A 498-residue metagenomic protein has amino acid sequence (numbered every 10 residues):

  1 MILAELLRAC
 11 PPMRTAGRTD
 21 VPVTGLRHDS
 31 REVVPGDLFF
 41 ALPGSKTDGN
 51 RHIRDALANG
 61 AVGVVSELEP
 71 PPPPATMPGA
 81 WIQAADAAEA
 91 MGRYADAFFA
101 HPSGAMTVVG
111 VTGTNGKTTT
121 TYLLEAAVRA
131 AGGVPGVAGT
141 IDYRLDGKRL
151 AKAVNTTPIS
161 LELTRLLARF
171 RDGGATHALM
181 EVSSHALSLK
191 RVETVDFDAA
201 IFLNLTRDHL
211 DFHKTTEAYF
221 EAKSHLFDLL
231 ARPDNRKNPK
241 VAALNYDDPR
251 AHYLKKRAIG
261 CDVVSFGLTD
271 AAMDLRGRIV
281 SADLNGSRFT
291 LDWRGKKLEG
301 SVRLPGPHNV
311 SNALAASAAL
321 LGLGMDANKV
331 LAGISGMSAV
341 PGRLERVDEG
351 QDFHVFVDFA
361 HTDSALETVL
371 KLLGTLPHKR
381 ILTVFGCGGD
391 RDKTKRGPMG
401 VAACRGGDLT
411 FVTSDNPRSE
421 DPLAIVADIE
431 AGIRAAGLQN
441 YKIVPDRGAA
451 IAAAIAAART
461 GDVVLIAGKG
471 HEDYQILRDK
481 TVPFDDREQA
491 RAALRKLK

Functional and structural regions predicted by a protein language model:
M1-R93, A97, S281, S301 (+4 more regions): N-terminal leader/targeting and accessory segments in enzymes
M1-T15, E32-L38, G44, D48 (+3 more regions): ATP-dependent carboxylate-amine ligase
L6, D37, A56, Y94 (+13 more regions): Residue-level signal for inorganic ion chemistry
G17, S66, A85, G139 (+4 more regions): Short loop/edge segments at beta-strand edges and connector loops that shape dinucleotide/nucleotide cofactor-binding
V62-L68, V241-Y246, V384-F385, L409-N416: Short internal beta-strands
S66-E69, V182, N204, S414 (+1 more regions): Short secondary-structure boundary segments
P70-T76, F197-V355, H378, A431-I433: Acidic, Mg2+-coordinating active-site environments of NTP-dependent enzymes
A90-L244, H252-I259, P377: Phosphate-binding loop of NTP-binding sites
